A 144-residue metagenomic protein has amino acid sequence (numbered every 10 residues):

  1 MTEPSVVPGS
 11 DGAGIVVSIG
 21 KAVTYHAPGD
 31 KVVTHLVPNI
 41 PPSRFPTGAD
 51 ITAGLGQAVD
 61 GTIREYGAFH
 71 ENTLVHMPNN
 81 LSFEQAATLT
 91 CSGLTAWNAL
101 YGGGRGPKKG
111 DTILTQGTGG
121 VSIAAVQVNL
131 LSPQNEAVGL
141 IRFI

Functional and structural regions predicted by a protein language model:
M1-P42, P78-L81: Glycine-rich beta-strand-centered segment in the early N-terminal region that forms part of a ligand/cofactor-binding
A27-P28, H70, K109, P133: Residue-level preference for short coil/turn positions at secondary-structure junctions
V37-P38, T73, G119, F143: Flexible, active-site-proximal loop/turn residues at the rims of small-molecule/cofactor binding pockets and catalytic
P38-E65: Cysteine-cluster motifs in flexible loop/terminal segments that predominantly coordinate metals
A68-H76, N80: Structured surface patches comprising rigid loops and adjacent beta-strands/short helices at the edges of well-ordered
N79-I144: Mid-domain Rossmann-like dinucleotide-binding core that forms the NAD(H)/NADP(H) cofactor-binding site
